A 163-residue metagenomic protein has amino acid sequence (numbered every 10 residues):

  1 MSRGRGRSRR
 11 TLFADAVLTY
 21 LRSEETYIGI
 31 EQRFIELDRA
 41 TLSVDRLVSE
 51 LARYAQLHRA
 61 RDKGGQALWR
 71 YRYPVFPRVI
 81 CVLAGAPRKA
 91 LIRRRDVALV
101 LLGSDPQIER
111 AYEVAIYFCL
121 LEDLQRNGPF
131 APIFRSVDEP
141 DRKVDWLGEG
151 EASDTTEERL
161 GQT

Functional and structural regions predicted by a protein language model:
M1-T163: Electrostatic, structured charged patches in enzyme active sites and in nucleic-acid/phosphate-binding
